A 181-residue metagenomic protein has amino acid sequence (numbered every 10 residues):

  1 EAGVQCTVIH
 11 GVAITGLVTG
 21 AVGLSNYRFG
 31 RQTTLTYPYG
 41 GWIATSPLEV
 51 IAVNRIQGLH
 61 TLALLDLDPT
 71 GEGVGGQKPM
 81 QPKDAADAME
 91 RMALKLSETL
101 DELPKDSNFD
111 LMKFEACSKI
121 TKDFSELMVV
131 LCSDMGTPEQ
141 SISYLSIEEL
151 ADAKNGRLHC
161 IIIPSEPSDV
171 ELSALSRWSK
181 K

Functional and structural regions predicted by a protein language model:
E1-L62: Class I SAM-dependent methyltransferase SAM-binding "motif I" and its flanking Rossmann-like core
R55-K181: A contiguous loop/helix-start segment that scaffolds small-molecule binding in enzyme catalytic cores
